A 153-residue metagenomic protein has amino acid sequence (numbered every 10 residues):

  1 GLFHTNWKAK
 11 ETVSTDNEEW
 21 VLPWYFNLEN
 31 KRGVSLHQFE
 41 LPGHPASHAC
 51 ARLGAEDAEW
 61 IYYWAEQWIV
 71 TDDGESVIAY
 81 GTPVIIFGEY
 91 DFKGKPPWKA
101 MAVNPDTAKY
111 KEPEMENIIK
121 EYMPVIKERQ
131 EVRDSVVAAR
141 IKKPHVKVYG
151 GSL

Functional and structural regions predicted by a protein language model:
L2-F3: Acidic, glycine-rich loop-and-strand cores that form catalytic or ligand-binding grooves in diverse globular domains
W7-L153: Exported/periplasmic cell-wall-interacting domains
